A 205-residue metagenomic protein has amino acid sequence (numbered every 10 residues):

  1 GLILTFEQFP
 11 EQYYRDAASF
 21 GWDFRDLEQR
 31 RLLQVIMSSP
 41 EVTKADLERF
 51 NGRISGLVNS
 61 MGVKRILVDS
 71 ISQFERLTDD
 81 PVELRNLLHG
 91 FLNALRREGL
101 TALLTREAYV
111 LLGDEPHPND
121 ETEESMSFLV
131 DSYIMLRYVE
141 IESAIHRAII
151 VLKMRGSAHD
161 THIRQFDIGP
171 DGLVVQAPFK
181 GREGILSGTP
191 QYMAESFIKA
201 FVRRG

Functional and structural regions predicted by a protein language model:
L2-D79: Conserved inter-motif catalytic segment of the P-loop NTP-binding fold
E7-E11, S19, S39-T43, S72-F74 (+6 more regions): Conserved nucleotide-binding/hydrolysis micro-motifs of P-loop NTPases
R15-A17, D79-D80, P116, R147 (+1 more regions): Short amphipathic alpha-helical segments
S19-F20, E83-R85, I168: Glycine-rich, phosphate-binding/catalytic loops in enzymes
F24-L27, E124-S125, I141, Q165: Short secondary-structure boundary/capping segments
P40, G52, G56-G62, S132 (+1 more regions): Conserved P-loop NTPase
K44-M135, I141-S143: P-loop NTPase motor core
